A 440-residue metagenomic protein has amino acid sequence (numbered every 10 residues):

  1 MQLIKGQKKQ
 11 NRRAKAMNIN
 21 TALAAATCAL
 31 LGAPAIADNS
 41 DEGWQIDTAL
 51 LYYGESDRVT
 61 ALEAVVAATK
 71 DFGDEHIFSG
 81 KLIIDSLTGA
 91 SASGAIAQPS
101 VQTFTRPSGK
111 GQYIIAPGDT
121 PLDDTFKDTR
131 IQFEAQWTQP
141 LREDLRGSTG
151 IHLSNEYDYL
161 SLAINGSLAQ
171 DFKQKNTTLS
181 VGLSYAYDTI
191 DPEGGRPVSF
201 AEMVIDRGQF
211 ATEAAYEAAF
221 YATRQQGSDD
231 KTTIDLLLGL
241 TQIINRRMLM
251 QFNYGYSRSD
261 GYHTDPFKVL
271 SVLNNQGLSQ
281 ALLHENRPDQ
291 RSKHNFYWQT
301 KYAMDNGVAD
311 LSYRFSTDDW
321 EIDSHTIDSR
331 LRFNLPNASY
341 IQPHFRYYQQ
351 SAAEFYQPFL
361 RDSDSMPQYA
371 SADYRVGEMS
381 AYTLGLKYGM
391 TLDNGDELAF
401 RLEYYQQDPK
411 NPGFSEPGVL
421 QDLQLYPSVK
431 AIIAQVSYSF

Functional and structural regions predicted by a protein language model:
I46-T48, G80-L82, T149, L179-L183 (+6 more regions): Membrane-embedded beta-strand positions of outer-membrane beta-barrel proteins
L50-G54, I84-T88, I151-Y157, Q170-F172 (+8 more regions): Transmembrane beta-strands of outer-membrane beta-barrel pores
D57-V59, S79, G89-S93, D158-L162 (+10 more regions): Outer-membrane beta-barrel proteins
T60-A64, K127-F133, L160-I164, D230-L236 (+4 more regions): Residues that define the transmembrane beta-barrel architecture of outer-membrane proteins
K70-F72, Q139, Q170-F172, Q242 (+5 more regions): Residue-level signature of outer-membrane beta-barrel architecture
G73-E75, R142-D144, K173-K175, N245-R247 (+3 more regions): Outer-membrane beta-barrel channels and translocator barrels
K81-F133, T178-R247, H344-T391, E416-G418 (+1 more regions): Outer-membrane beta-barrel translocator/channel fold
Y388, D396, P427-F440: Outer-membrane beta-barrel "beta-signal"
